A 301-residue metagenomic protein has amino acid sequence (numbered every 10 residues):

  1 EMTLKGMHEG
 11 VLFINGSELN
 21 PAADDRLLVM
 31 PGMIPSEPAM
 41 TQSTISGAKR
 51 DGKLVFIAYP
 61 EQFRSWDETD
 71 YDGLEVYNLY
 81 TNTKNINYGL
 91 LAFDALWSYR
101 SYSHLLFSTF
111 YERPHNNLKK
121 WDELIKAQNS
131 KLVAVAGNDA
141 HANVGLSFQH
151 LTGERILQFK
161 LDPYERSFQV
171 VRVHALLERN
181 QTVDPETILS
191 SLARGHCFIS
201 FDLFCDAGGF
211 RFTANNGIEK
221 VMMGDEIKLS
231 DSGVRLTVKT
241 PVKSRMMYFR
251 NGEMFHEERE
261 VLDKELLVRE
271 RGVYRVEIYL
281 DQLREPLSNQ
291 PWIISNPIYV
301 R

Functional and structural regions predicted by a protein language model:
E1-S98, F107, Y111-L132, G137 (+3 more regions): A metal-dependent hydrolase metal-coordination microenvironment
S101-S103: Active-site-proximal beta-alpha loop/turn segments in soluble metabolic enzymes
K126-A134, N138-R301: C-terminal functional module detector
